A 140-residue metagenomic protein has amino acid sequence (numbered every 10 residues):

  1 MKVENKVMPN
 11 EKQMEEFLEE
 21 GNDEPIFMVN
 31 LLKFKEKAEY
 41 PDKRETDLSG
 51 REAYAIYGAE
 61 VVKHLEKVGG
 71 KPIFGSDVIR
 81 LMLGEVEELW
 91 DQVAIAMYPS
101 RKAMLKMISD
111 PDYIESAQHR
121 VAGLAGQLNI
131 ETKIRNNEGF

Functional and structural regions predicted by a protein language model:
M1-Q92, P99, A103, K133-F140: Short S/T/G/P-rich N-terminal loop/turn motif that feeds into the first structured element of a domain
I95-F140: Short, Lys/Arg-rich amphipathic alpha-helical interaction segments that bind nucleic acids or acidic protein surfaces
